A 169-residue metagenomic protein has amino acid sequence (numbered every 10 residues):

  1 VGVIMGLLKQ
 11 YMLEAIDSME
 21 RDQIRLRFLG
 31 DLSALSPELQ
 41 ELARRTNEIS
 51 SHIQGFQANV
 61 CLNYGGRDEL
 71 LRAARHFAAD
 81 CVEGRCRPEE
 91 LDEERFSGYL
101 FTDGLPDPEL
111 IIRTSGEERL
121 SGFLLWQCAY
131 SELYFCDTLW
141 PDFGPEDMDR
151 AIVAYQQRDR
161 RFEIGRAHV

Functional and structural regions predicted by a protein language model:
V1-R166: Flexible, compositionally biased loop and terminal segments
